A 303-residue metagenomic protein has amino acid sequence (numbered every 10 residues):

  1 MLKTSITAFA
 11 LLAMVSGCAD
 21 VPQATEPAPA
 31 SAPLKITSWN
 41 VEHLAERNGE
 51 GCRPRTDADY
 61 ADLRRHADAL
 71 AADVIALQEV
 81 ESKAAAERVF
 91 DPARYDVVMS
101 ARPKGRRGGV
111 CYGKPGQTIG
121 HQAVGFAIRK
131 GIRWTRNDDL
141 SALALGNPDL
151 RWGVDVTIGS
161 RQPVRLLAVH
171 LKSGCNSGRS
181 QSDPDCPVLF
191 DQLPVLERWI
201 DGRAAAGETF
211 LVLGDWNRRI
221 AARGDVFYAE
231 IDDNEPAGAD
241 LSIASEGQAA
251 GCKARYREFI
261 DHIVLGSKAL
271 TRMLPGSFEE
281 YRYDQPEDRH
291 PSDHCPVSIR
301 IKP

Functional and structural regions predicted by a protein language model:
M1-T4, D215: Positively charged n-region of N-terminal signal peptides that target proteins for export
S5-S16: Bacterial N-terminal signal peptides
C18-H121, P194-E197, D284-E287, D293 (+1 more regions): N-terminal, active-site-proximal structural segment of metallo-dependent hydrolase catalytic domains
A19-P22, G146-P148, R198-L211, N217-P303: Metal-dependent phosphoester-hydrolase catalytic domains
A28-I36, G131-W134, P148-S177, P303: Beta-strand-turn-beta hairpins that frame and shape the catalytic cleft of phosphate-ester-processing enzymes
I36-V41, H66-E87, A127, V156 (+6 more regions): Active-site beta-strand/loop signature of hydrolases that rely on acidic residues for catalysis
V41-A45, V80-A84, R102-R106, I132-W134 (+6 more regions): Solvent-exposed loop/turn segments at secondary-structure junctions within structured extracellular/periplasmic domains
R47-E50, S177-S182: Short acidic, glycine/proline-rich loop/turn micro-motifs
